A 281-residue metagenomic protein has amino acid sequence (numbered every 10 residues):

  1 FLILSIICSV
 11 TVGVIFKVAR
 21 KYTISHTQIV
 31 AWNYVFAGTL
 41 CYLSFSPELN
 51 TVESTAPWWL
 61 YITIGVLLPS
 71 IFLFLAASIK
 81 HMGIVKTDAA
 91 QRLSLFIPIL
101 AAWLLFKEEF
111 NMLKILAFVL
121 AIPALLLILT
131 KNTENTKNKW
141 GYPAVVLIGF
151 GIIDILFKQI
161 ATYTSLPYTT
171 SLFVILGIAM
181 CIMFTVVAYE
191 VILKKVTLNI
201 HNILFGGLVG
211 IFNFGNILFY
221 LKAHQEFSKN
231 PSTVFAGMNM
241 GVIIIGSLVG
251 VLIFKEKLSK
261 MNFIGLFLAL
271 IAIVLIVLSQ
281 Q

Functional and structural regions predicted by a protein language model:
F1-I62, F72-H81, N132-Y142, V174-S228 (+2 more regions): Membrane-interface interhelical linkers
F1-S9, V52-L68, F106-P123, P143-V145 (+2 more regions): Structural signature of hydrophobic alpha-helical transmembrane segments
I6, V10, Y42, G65 (+7 more regions): Hydrophobic/small/kink-forming positions within alpha-helical transmembrane segments of polytopic membrane proteins
V18, Q28, K86, E109-M112 (+3 more regions): Residue-level recognition of membrane-helix boundary sites in multi-pass small-molecule transporters
Y34-G38, R92-F96, F118-L125, L176-M180 (+2 more regions): Residue-level recognition of pore/gate-forming positions within transmembrane alpha-helices of multi-pass
C41, L100-A102, L113-T130, M261-Q280: Hydrophobic transmembrane alpha-helices of multi-pass small-molecule transport proteins
L75-L116, T130-K131: Membrane-interface helix-loop-helix junctions at boundaries between adjacent transmembrane segments
F96-I115, V242-F263: C-terminal transmembrane-helix exit sites in multi-pass transporters
